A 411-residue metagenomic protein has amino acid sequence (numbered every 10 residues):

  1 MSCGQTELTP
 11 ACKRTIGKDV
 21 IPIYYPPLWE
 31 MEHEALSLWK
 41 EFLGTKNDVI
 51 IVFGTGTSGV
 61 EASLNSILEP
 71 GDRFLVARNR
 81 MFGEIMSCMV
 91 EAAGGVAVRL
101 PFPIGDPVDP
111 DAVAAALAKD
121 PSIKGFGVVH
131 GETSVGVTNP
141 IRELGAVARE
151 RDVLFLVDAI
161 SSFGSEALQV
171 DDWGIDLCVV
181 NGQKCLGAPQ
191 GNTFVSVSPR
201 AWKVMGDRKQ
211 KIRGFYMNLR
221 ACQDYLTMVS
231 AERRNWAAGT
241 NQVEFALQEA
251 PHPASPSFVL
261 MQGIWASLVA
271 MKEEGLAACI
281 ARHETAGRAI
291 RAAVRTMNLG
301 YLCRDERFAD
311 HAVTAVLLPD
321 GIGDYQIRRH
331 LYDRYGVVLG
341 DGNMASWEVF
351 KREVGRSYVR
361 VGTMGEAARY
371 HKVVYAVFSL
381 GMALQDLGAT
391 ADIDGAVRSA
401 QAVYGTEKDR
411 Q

Functional and structural regions predicted by a protein language model:
M1-F53, T57: A glycine-/small-polar-enriched, mobile loop at the entrance of the PLP active site in fold-type I
E7-L8, Q183-T296, V403-R410: Active-site C-terminal subdomain of aminotransferase-like
K46-L75, N79-C88: Conserved beta-loop-alpha segment that forms the PLP phosphate-binding cup at the N-terminus of a helix
I85, R295, L299-D305, A309-Y375 (+1 more regions): Conserved C-terminal alpha-helix-loop-beta "cap" of PLP-dependent enzymes that closes/shapes the active-site mouth
V108-G164, L177, C185: Active-site phosphate-binding strand-loop segment of PLP-dependent enzymes
D171-Q183, T193: Conserved active-site segment immediately N-terminal to the catalytic lysine that forms the internal aldimine
S346-K351, A367, A383-Q411: Non-catalytic terminal extensions of PLP-dependent enzymes
